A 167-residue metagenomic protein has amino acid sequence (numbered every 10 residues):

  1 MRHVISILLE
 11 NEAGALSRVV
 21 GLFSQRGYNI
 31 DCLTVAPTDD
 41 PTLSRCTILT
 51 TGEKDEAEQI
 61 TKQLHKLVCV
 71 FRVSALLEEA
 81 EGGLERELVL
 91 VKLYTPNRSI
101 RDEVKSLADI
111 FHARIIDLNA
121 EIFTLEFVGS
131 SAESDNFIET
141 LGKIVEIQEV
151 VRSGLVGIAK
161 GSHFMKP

Functional and structural regions predicted by a protein language model:
M1-P167: A conserved regulatory-domain signal marking ACT and ACT-like small-molecule sensing domains and adjacent regulatory
